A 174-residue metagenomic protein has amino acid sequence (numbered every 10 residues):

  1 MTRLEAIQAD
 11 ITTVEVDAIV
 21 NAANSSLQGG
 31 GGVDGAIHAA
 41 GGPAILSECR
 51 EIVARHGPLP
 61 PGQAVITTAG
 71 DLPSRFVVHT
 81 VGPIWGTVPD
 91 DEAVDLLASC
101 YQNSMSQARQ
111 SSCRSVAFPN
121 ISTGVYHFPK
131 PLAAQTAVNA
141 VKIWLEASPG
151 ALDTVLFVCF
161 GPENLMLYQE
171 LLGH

Functional and structural regions predicted by a protein language model:
M1-V94, A98-Q110: Glycine-/small-residue-enriched capping loops at alpha/beta junctions
W85-H174: Phosphate/ribose-phosphate-bearing ligand recognition and processing surfaces, centered on ADP-ribose/NAD(+/P+) systems
